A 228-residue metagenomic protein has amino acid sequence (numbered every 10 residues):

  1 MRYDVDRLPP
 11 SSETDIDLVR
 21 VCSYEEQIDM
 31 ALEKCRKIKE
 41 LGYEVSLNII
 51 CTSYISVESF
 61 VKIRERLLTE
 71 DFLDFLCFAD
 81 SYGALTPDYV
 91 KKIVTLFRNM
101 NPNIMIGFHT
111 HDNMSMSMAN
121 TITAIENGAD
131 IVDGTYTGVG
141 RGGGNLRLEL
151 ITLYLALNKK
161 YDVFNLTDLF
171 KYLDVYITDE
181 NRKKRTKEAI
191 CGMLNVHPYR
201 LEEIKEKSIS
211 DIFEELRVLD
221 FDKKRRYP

Functional and structural regions predicted by a protein language model:
M1-P228: Catalytic cores and adjacent flexible loops of soluble metabolic enzymes that perform enolate/carbanion chemistry on
